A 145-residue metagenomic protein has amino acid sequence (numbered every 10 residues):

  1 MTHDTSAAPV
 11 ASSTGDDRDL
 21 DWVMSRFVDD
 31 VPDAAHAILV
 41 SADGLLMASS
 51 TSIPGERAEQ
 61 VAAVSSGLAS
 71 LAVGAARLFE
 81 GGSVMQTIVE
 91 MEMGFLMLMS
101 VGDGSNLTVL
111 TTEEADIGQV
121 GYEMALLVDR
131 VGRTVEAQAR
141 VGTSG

Functional and structural regions predicted by a protein language model:
T2-A34, D43-G145: Acidic, low-complexity cytosolic segments
